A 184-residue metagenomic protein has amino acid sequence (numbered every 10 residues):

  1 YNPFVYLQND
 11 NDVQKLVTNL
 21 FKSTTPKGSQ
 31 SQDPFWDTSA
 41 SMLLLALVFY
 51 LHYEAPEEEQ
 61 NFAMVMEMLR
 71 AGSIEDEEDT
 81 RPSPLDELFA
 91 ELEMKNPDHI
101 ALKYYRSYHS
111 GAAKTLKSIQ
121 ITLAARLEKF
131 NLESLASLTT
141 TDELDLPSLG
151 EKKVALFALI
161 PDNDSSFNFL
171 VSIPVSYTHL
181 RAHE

Functional and structural regions predicted by a protein language model:
Y1-R181: P-loop NTPase motor domains
E184: Beta-strand-loop-alpha-helix segment that lines the small-molecule cofactor/substrate pocket of alpha/beta enzymes
